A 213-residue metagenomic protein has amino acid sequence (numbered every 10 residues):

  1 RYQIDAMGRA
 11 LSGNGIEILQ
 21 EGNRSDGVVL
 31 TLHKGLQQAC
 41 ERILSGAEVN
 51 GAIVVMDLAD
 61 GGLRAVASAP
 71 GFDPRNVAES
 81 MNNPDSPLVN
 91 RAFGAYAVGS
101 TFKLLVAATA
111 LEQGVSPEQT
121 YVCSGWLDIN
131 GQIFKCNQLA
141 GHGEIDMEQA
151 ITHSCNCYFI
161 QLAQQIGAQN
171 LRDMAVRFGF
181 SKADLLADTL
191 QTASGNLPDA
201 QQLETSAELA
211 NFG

Functional and structural regions predicted by a protein language model:
D5-M7: Acidic/polar residues in short coil/turn loops that connect beta-strands within repeat-based beta-sheet scaffolds
R9-L19, D57-S100, L105-G213: Beta-lactam-recognizing serine transpeptidase/beta-lactamase-like catalytic domain environment
L11-G51, A59: Conserved, well-ordered alpha-helix/loop/beta-strand core segments that scaffold catalytic motifs
V54: Mobile, glycine-rich extracellular loop/lid and propeptide segments that shape or gate substrate/ligand access
